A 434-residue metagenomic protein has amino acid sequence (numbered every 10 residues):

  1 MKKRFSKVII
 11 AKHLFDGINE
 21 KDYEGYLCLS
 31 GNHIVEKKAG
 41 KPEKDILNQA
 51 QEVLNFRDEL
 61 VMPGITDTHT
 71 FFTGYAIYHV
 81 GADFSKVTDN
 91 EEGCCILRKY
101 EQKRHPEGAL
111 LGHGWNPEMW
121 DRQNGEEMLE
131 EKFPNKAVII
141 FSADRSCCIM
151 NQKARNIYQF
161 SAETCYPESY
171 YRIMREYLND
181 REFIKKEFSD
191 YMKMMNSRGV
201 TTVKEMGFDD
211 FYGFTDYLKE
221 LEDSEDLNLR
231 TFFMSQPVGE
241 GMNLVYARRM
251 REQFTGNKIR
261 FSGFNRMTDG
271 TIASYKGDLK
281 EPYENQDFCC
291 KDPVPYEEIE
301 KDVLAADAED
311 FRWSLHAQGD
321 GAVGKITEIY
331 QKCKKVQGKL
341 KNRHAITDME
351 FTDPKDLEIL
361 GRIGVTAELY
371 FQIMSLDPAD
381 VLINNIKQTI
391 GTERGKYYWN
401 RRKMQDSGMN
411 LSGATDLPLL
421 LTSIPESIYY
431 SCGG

Functional and structural regions predicted by a protein language model:
K2-A11, F15, N19-Y246, T271-A305 (+3 more regions): Divalent metal-binding segments
K37-G40, F264, M349: Residue-level recognition of beta-strand microenvironments
F71, K258-K276, V365-S375: Non-cysteine beta-strand/loop elements that form the S-adenosyl-L-methionine
G125, K219-L221, R248-M250, L279-E281 (+4 more regions): Short secondary-structure boundary/capping segments
P134-N135, Q253-I259, Y283-F288, I359-I383: Extended low-complexity acidic/polar segments
R145, S235-G239, N265-T268, E350 (+1 more regions): Glycine-rich beta-alpha junction loops
R175, K186, L304-S314, G321-H344 (+3 more regions): His/Asp/Glu-enriched, well-ordered alpha-helical/loop segment that forms or immediately abuts the divalent-metal
L221-S224, R249-I259, D307, Q337-K339 (+1 more regions): Acidic (Asp/Glu)-rich catalytic clusters
